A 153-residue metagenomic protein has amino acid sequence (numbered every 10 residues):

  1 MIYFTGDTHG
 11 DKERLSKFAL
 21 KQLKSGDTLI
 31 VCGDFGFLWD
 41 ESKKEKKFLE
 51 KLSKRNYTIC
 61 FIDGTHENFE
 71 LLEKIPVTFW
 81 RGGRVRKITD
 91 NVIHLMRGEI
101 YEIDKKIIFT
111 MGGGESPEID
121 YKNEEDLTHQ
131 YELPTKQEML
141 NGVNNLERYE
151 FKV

Functional and structural regions predicted by a protein language model:
M1-Y3: Extreme N-terminal starter segment of soluble prokaryotic enzymes
T5, G10-I103: Core catalytic region of metal-dependent phosphoesterases/phosphodiesterases, especially metallo-beta-lactamase-like
G83-R84, D90, D104-V153: Active-site-proximal loop/helix segment associated with metal-binding centers of metalloenzymes
